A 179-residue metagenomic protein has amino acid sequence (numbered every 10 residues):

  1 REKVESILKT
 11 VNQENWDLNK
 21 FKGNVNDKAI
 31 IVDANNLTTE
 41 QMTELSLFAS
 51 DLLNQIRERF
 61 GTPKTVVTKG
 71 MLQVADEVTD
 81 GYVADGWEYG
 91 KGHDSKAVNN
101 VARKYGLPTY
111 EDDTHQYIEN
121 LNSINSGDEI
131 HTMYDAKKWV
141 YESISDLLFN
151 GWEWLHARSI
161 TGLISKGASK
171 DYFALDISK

Functional and structural regions predicted by a protein language model:
R1-D85, G162-Y172, D176-K179: N-terminal targeting leaders of exported, membrane, and organelle-targeted proteins
V25-D27, Y89-S95, T114, R158-G162: Short coil/turn segments at secondary-structure boundaries
T38-S50, K64-L72, K91, S95 (+4 more regions): Solvent-exposed, acidic/flexible segments
D80-G92, L107-E111: Secretory-pathway/luminal and periplasmic proteins that interact with or process carbohydrate-rich
N99-K179: A well-ordered secondary-structure block
